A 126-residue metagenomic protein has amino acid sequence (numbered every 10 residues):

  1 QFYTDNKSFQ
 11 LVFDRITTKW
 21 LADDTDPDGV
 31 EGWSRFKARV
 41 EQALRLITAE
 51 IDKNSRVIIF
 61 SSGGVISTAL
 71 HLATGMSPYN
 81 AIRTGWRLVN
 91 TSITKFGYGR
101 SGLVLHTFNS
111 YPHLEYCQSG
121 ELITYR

Functional and structural regions predicted by a protein language model:
Q1-R39: Phosphate-handling substructures
F2-T4, S34, A49, K53-R56 (+1 more regions): Acidic, low-complexity terminal tails and accessory targeting/binding regions of phosphate-metabolizing enzymes
E41-A49: Generic structural signal for well-ordered alpha-helical scaffold segments
I59-G64: Short, well-ordered beta-to-alpha junction loops that form the rim of enzyme active sites and present histidine/acidic
